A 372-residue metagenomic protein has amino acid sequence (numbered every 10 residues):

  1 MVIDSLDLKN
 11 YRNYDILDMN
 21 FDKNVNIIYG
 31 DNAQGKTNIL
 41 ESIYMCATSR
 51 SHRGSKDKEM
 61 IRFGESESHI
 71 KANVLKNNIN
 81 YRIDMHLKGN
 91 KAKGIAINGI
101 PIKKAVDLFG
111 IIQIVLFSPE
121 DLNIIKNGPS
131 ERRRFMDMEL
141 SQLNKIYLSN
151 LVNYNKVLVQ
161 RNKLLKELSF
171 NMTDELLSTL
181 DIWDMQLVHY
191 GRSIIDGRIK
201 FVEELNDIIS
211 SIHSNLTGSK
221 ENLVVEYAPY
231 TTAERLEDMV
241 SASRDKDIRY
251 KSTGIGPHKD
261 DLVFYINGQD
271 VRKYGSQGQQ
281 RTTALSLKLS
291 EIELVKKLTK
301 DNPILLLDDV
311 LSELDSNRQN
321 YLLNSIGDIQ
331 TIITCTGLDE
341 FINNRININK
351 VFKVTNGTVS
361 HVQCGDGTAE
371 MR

Functional and structural regions predicted by a protein language model:
M1-D31, D174-I304, E313, N317 (+3 more regions): Conserved NTPase motor "head" modules and their coupling/switch loops across ABC/AAA+ ATPases, GTPases, and GHKL ATPases
G35-K36: Conserved lysine of the Walker
M45-K56, S290-L298: Post-Walker A helix-loop "phosphate-sensing" segment adjacent to the P-loop in P-loop NTPases
A47-N123, P129-E131, L140-L143, Y147 (+2 more regions): Nucleotide-state sensing region of NTPase/ATPase domains
A72, Q330-G337: Structural recognition of the conserved hydrophobic beta-strand(s) that form the central parallel beta-sheet of P-loop
V106-I114, S118-M185, H189, H361-V362: A conserved P-loop NTPase coupling/switch region
D308-V310: Walker B catalytic acidic pair
